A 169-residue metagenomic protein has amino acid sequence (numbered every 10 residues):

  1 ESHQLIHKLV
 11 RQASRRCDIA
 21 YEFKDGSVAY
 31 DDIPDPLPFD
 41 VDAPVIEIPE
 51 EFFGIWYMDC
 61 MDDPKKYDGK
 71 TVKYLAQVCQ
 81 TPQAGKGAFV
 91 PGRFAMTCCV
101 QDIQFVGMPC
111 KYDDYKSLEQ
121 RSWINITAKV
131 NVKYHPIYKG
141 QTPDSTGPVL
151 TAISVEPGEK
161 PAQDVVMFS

Functional and structural regions predicted by a protein language model:
E1-S169: OB-fold and OB-like single-stranded nucleic-acid-recognition modules and their adjacent interaction interfaces
